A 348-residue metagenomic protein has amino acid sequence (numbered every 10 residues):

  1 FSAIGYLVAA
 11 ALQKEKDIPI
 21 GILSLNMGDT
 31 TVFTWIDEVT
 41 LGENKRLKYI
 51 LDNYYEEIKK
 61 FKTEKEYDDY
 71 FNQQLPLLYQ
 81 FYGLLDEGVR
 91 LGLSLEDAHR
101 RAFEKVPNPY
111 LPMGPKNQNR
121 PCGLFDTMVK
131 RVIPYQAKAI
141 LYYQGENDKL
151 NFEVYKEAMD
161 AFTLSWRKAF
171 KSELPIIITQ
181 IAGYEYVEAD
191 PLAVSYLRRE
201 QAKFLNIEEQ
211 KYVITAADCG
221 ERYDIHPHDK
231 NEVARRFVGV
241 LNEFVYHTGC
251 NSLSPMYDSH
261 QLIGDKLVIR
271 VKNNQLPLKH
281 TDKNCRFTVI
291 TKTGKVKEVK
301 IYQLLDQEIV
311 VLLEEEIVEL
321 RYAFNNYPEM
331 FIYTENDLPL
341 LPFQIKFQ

Functional and structural regions predicted by a protein language model:
F1-Q348: Cell-envelope and extracellular/periplasmic
